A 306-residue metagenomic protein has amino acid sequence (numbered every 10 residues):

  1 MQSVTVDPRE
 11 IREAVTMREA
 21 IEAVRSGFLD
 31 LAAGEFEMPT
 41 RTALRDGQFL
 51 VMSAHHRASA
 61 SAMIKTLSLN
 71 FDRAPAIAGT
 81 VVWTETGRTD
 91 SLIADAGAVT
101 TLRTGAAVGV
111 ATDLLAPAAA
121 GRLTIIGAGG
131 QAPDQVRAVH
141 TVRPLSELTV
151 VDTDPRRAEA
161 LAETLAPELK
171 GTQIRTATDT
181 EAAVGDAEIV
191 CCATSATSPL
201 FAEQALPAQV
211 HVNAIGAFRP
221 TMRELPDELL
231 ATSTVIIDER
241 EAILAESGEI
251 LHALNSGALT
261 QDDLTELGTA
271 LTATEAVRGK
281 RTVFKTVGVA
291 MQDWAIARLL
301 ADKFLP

Functional and structural regions predicted by a protein language model:
M1-T100, G109, A119, W294 (+1 more regions): N-terminal ligand-binding/catalytic initiation module
L115-R122, P144, P207-A208: Short helix-loop-beta connector
L123-T124, T282: Conserved beta-strand elements of the Class I
A128-G129: Glycine-rich Rossmann-fold phosphate-binding loop(s) that bind the pyrophosphate of adenine dinucleotide cofactors
A132-P133: N-terminal Rossmann-fold NAD(P) dinucleotide-binding loop
V142-E168: NAD(P)-binding Rossmann-fold cofactor-contacting core
K170-A253: Rossmann-like adenosine-cofactor binding region
M222-P306: Adenosine-phosphate binding glycine-rich loop
